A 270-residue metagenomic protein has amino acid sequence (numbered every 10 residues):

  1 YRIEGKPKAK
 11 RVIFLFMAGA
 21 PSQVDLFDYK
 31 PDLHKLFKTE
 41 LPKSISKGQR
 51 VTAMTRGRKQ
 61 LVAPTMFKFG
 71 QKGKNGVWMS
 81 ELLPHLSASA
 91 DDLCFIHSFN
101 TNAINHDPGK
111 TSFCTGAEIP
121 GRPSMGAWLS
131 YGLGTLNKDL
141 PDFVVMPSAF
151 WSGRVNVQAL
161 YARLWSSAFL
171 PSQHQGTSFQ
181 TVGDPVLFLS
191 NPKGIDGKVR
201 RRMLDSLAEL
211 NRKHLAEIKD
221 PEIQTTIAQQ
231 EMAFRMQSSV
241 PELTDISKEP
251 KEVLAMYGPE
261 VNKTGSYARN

Functional and structural regions predicted by a protein language model:
Y1-N270: Ligand-binding pockets and gating/stacking loops
